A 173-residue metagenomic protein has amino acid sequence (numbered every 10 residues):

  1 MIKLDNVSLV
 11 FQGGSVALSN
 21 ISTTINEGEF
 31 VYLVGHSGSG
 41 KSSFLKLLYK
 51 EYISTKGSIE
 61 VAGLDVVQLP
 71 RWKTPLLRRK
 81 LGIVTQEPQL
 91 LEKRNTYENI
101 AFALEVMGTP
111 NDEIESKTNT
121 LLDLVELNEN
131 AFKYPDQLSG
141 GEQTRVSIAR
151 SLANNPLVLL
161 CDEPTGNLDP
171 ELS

Functional and structural regions predicted by a protein language model:
Y49: Helix-to-loop junction immediately C-terminal to a conserved catalytic motif
G57-D65, L77: Conserved ABC transporter NBD signature motif
K93-A101: Short coil-to-helix segment of the ABC ATPase nucleotide-binding domain corresponding to the Q-loop/switch region
Y134-L138, E142-T144: Conserved ABC ATPase signature
I148: Hydrophobic anchor residue at the start of the ABC signature
A153-L157: A short, proline-enriched helix->beta-strand linker immediately N-terminal to the Walker B motif in ABC-type P-loop
L159-D162: Catalytic Walker B motif of ABC-type/P-loop ATPase nucleotide-binding domains
